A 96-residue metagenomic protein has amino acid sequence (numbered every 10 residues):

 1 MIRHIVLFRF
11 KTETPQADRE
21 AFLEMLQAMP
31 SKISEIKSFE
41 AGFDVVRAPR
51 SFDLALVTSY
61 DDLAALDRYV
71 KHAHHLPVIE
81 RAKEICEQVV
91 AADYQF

Functional and structural regions predicted by a protein language model:
M1-D53, D61-K71, Y94-F96: Short S/T/G/P-rich N-terminal loop/turn motif that feeds into the first structured element of a domain
P30, H74-I79: A common structural junction motif
E40, I85-C86: Short linear/disordered segments characteristic of secreted peptide precursors and small low-complexity proteins
V70, I79-A82: Short, flexible helix/strand-to-coil boundary loops that buttress conserved ligand/catalytic motifs in alpha/beta
K71-H74, E87: Amphipathic alpha-helical protein-protein interaction surfaces
